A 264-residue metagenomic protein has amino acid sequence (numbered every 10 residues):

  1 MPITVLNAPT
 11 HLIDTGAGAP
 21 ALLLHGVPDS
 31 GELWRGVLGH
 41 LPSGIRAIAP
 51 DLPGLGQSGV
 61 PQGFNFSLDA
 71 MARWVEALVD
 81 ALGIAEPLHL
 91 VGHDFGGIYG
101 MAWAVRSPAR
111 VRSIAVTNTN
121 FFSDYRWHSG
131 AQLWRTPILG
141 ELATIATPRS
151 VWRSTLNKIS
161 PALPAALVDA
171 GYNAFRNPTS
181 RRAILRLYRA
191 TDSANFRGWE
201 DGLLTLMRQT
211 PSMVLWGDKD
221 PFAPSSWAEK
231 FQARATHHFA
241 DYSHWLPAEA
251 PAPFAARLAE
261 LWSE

Functional and structural regions predicted by a protein language model:
M1-A21, P42-R46, R73, D80-P87 (+2 more regions): Alpha/beta-hydrolase fold catalytic core
L6, I48-V91, A256: Active-site loop/oxyanion-hole signature of alpha/beta-hydrolase fold enzymes
H11-Q57: Conserved HGGG/HGGXW glycine-rich cap/lid loop of the alpha/beta-hydrolase fold
E86-R126: Conserved hydrolase catalytic core segment
R126-N173, R182-A183: Helix-rich cap/lid subdomain of alpha/beta-hydrolase
S180-K230, H238: Conserved serine/cysteine hydrolase catalytic core
Q232-H244: Catalytic histidine neighborhood in serine/cysteine hydrolases with alpha/beta-hydrolase-type architecture
Y242-A255: Catalytic histidine-centered segment of alpha/beta-hydrolase-like enzymes
